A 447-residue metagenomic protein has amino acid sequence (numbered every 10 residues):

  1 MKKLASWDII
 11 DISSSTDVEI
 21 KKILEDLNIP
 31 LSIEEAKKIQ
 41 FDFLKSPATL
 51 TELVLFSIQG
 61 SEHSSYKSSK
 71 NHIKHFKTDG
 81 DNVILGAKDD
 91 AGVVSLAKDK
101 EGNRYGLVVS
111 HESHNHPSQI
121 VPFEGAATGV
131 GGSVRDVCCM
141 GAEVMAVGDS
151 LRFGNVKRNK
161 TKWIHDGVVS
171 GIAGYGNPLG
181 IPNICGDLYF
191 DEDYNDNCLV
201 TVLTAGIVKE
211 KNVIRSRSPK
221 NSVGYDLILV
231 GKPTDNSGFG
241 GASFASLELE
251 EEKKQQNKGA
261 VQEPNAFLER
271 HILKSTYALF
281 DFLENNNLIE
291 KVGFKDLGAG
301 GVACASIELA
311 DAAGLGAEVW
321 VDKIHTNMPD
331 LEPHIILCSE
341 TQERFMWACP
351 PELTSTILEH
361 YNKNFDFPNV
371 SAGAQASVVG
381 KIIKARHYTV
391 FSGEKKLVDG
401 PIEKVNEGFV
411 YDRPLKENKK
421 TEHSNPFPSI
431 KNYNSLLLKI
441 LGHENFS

Functional and structural regions predicted by a protein language model:
M1-S447: Glycine/proline-enriched, intrinsically flexible loops and inter-domain linkers
